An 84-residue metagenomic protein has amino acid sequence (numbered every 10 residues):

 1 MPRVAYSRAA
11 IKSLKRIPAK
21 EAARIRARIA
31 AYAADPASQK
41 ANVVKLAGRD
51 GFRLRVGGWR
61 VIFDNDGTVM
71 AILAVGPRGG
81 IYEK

Functional and structural regions predicted by a protein language model:
M1-K12, R16-A23, V56-W59, D64-K84: Enriched for short, Lys/Arg-rich terminal
R28-A31, R78: Conserved short hydrophobic interaction patches
A30-R55: A short, surface-exposed loop/turn module that caps and links secondary-structure elements
